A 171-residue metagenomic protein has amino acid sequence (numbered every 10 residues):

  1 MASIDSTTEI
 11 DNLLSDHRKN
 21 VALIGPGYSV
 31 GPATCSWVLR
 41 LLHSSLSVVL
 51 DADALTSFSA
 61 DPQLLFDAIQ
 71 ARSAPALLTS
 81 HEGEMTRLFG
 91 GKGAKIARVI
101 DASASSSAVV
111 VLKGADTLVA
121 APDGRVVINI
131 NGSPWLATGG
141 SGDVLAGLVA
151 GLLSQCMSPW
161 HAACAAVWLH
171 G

Functional and structural regions predicted by a protein language model:
M1-N131: Glycine-rich phosphate/dinucleotide-binding loop and adjoining beta-alpha-beta core of small-molecule
L88-F89, V127, T138, P159-A163: Extended hydrophobic-aromatic, low-complexity segments
P134-L136: Glycine-rich phosphate/pyrophosphate-binding beta-alpha loops
A146-G171: Conserved post-catalytic alpha-helical subdomain immediately downstream of the catalytic base and nucleotide-binding
